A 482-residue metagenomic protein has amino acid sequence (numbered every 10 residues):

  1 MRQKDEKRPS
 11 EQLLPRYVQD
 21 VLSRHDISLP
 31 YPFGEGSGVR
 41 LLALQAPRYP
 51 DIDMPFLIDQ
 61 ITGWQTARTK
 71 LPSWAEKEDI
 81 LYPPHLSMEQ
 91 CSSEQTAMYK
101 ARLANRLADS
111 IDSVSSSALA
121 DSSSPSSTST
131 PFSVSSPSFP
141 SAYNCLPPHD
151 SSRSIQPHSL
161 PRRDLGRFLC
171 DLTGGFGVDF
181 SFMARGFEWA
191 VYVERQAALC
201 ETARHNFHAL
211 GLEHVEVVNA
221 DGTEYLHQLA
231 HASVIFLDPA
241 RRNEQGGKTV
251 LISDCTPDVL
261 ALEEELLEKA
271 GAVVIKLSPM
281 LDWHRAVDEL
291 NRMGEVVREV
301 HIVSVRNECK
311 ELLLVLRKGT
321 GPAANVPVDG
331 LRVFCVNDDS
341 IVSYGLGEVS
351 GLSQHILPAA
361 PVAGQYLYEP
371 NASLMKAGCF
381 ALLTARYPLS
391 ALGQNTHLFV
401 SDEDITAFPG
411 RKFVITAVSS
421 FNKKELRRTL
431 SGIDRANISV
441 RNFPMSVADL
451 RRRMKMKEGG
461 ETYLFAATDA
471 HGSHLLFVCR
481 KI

Functional and structural regions predicted by a protein language model:
M1-I482: SAM-dependent transferase fold signal centered on methyltransferase-like domains, encompassing both Class I
